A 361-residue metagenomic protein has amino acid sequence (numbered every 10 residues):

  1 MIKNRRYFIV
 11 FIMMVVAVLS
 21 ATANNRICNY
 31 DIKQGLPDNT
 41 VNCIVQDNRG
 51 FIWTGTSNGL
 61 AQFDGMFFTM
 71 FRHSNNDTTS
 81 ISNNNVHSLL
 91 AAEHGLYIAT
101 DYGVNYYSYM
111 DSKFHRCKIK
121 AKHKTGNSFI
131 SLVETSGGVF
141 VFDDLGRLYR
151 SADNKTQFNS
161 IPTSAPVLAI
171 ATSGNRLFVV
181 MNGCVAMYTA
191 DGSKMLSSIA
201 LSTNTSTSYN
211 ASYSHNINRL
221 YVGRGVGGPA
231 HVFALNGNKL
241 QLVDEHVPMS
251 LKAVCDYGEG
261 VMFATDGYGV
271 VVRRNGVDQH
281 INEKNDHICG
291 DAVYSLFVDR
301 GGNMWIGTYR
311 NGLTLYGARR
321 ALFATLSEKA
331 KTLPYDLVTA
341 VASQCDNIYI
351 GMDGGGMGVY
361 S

Functional and structural regions predicted by a protein language model:
M1-S361: Carboxylate-rich, polar loop motifs that coordinate divalent cations or form catalytic acidic clusters
